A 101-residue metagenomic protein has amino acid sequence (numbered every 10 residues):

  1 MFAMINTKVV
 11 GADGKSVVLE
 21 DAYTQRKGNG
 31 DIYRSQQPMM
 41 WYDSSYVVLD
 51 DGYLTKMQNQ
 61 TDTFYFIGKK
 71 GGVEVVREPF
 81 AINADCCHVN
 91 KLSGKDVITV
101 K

Functional and structural regions predicted by a protein language model:
M1-I5, V10-D13, K91-K101: Beta-strand-rich domain onsets/edges
M1-M4, N29-I32, C87: His-enriched metal-coordination microenvironments in redox/metal-binding proteins
M4-N6, L19-D21, T61-T63: Exposed beta-strand and adjacent loop surfaces of beta-rich binding modules that mediate intermolecular recognition
D13-P38: Short, ordered, surface-exposed loop/turn motifs in non-cytosolic proteins
D31-S44, A81-N83: Solvent-exposed serine/threonine-rich low-complexity stretches and specific carbohydrate-binding patches
M39-T63: Short Pro-Gly-centered beta-turn/loop motif in secreted/extracellular proteins
E74-K101: Extracellular beta-sheet/turn segments enriched in Thr/Pro/Gly and aliphatic residues
